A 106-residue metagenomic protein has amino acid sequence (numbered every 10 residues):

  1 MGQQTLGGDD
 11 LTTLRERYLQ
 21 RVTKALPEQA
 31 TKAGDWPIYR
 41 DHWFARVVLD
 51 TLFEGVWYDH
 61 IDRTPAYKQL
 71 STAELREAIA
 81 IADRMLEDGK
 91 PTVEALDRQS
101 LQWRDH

Functional and structural regions predicted by a protein language model:
M1-H106: Positively charged, phosphate-engaging catalytic surfaces used for nucleic-acid and nucleotide handling
